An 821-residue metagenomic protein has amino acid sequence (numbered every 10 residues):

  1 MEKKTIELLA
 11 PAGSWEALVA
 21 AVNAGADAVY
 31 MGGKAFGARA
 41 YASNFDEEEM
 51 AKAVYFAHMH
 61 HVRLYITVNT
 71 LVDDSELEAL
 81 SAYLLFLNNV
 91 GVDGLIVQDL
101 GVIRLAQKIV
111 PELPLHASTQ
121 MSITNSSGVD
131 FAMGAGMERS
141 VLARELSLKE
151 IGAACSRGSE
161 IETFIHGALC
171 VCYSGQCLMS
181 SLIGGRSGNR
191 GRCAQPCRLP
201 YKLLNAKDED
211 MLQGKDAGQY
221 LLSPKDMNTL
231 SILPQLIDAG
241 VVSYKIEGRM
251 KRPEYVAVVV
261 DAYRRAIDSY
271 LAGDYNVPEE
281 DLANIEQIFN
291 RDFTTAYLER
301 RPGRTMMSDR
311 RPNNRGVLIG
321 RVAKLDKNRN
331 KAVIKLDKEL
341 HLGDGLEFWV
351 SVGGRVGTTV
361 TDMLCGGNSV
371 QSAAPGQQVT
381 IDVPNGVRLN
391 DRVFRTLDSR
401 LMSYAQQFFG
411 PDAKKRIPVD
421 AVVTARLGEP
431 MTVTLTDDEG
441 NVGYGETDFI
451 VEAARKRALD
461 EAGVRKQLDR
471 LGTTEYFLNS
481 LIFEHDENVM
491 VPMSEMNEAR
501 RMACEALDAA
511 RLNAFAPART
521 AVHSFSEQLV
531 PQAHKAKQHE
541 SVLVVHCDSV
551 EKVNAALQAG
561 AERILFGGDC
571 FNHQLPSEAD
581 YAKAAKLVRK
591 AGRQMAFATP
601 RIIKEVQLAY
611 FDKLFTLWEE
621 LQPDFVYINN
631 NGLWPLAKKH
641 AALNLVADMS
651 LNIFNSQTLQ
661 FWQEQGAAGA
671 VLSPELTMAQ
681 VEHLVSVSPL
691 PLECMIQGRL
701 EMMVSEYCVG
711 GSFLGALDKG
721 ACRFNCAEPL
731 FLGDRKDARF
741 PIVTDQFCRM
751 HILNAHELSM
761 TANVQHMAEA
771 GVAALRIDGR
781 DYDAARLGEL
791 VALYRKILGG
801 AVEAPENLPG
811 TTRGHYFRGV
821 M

Functional and structural regions predicted by a protein language model:
E2-I123, S127, V141, E145 (+6 more regions): Active-site pocket-lining/capping segments in soluble small-molecule metabolic enzymes
